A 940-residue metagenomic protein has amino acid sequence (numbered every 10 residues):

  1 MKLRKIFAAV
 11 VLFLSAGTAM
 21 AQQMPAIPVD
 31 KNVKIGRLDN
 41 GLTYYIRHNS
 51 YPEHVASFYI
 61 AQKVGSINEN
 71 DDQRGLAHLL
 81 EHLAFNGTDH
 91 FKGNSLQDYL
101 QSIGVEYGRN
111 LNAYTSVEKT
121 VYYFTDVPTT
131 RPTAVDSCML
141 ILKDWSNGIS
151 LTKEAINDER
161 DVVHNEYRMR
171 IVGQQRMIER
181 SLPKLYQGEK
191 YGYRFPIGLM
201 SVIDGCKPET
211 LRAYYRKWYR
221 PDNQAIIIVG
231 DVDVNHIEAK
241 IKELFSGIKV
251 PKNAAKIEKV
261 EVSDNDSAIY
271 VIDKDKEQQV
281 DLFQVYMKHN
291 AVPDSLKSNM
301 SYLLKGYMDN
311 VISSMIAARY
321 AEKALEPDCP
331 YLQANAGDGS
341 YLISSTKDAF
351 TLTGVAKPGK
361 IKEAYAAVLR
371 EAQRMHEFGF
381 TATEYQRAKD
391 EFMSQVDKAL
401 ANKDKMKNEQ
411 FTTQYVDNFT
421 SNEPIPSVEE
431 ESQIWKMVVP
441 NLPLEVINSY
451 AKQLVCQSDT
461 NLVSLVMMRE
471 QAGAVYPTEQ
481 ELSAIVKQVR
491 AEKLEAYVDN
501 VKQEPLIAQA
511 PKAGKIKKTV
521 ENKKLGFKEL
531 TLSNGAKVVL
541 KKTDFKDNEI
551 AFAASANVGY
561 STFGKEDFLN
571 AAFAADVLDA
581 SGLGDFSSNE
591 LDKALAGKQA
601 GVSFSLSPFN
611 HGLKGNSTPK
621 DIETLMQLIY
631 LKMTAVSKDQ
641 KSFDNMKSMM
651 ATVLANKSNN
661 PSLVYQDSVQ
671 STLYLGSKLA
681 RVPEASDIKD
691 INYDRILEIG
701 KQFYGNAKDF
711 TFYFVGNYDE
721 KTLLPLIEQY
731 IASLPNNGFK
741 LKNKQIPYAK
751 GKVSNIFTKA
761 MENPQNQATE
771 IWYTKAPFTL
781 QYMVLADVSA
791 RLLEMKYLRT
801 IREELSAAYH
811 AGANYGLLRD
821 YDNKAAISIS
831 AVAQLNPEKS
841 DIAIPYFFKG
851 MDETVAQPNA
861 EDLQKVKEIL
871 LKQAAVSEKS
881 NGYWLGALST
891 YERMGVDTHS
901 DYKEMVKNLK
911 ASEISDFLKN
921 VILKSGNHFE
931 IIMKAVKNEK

Functional and structural regions predicted by a protein language model:
M1, L42-R47, P208: Non-catalytic architectural context of zinc metalloproteases
M1-Q23: Bacterial Sec-dependent N-terminal signal peptides
A21-T43, D233-D309, S313-A317, L325-P327 (+10 more regions): Proteolytic maturation boundary segments
Y45-R47, P52-E69, L76-A77, N94-D144 (+16 more regions): M16 family metallopeptidases and their MPP-like homologs
L83-H90: Metal-associated gating/positioning segment near the N- to mid-region
G148, R160-D161, L211-K242, T460-L462 (+1 more regions): Non-catalytic, conformational "gating/processing" segments within enzyme and secreted inhibitor domains
A155, R160-R168, V172-N223, I227-V229 (+3 more regions): Hydrophobic, small-residue-rich alpha-helical packing segments that form membrane-like cores
